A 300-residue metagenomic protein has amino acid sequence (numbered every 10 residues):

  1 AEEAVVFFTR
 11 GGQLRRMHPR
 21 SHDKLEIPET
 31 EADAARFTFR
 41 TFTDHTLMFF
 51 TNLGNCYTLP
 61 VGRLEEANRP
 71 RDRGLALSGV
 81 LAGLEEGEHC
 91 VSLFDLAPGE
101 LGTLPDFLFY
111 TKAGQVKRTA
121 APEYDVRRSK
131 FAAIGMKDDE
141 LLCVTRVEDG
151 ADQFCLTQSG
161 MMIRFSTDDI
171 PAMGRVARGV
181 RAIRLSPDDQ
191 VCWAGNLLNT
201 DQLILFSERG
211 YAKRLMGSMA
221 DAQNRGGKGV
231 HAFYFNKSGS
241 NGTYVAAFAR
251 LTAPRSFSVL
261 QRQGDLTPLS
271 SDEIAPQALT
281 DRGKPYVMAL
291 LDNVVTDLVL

Functional and structural regions predicted by a protein language model:
A1-L300: Short, structured "edge-of-domain" segments at secondary-structure transitions
